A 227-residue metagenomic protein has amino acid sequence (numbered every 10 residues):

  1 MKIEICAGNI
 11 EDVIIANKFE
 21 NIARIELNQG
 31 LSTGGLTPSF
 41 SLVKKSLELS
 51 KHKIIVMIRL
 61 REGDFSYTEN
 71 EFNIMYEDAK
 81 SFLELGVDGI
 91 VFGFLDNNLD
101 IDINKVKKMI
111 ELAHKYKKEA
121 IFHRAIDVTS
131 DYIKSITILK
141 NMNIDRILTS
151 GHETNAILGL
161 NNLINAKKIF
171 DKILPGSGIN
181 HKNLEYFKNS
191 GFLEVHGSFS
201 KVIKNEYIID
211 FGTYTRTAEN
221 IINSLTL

Functional and structural regions predicted by a protein language model:
M1-F19, I25, G30-T37: N-terminal pre-domain/capping segments
I3-A7, A23-L27, I54-I58, I90-F92 (+4 more regions): Hydrophobic faces of well-ordered beta-strands that scaffold small-molecule active sites in alpha/beta enzyme cores
G8-F19, D64-S81, D127-M142, N162-P175 (+1 more regions): Catalytic cores of alpha/beta
I10-E11, L31-K51, I55, N70-F72 (+5 more regions): Active-site-adjacent beta->alpha loops and helix N-cap segments on the catalytic face of soluble alpha/beta enzymes
F19, K45-L49, L85, K108-Y116 (+4 more regions): Alpha-helical structural signal in soluble globular domains
R59-E62, D171-L227: C-terminal alpha-helical cap/extension of soluble enzyme domains
E77-F94: Ordered, amphipathic secondary-structure segments that act as subunit-interaction surfaces in large macromolecular
K117-I157: Histidine/lysine/aspartate-rich catalytic loop segments that bind and position anionic ligands
